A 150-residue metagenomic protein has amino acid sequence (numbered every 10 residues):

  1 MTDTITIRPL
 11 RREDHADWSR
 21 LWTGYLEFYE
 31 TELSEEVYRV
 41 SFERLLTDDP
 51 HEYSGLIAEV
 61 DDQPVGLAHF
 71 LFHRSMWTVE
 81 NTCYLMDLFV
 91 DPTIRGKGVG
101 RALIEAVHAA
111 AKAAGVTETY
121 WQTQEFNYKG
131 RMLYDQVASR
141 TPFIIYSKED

Functional and structural regions predicted by a protein language model:
T6-R20: A short beta-loop-alpha structural element at the N-terminal edge of CoA-dependent acyl/N-acetyltransferase catalytic
W22-R44: Conserved GNAT-fold acetyl-CoA-binding loop/helix
L46-I57, Y84: A short helix-loop-beta-strand connector motif used in the catalytic cores of GNAT acetyltransferases and, in some
I57, Q63-F72, Y84: Conserved beta-strand in the GNAT
S75-L85, R95, P142: A conserved beta-turn-beta hairpin within the catalytic core of GNAT-like acetyltransferases that forms part
I94, G98-A106: Conserved acetyl-CoA pyrophosphate-binding loop and the N-cap/start of the following alpha-helix in GNAT-like
R101, E125-I144, K148: Conserved active-site alpha-helix within GNAT-family acetyltransferase domains
K112-Q122: Conserved GNAT acetyl-CoA-binding A-motif
